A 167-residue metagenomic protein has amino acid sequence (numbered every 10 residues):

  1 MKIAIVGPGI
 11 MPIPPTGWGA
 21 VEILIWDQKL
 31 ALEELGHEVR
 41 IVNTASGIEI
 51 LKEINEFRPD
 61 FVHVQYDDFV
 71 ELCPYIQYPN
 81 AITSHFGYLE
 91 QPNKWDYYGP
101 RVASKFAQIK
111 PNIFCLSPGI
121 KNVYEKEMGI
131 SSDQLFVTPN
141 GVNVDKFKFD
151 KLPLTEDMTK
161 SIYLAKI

Functional and structural regions predicted by a protein language model:
M1-T44: N-terminal subdomain of nucleotide-sugar transferases
I3-A4, F61-Y66, C73-P92, I113-F114: Active-site proximal beta-strand in glycosyltransferases
T44-V62, Y66, E71: An amphipathic, basic-hydrophobic alpha-helix
H63, I109-P118, F136: A short beta-strand/loop micro-motif in the catalytic core of glycosyltransferases that engages the nucleotide-sugar
F86, N140, Y163-I167: Conserved donor-binding loops in enzymes that form glycosidic bonds
K94-I113: Membrane-proximal helix-turn-helix segments that form the acceptor-binding/catalytic region of lipid-linked
F114, P153-I167: Conserved donor-binding/catalytic core segment of Leloir-type glycosyltransferases
G119, G141: Carbohydrate-associated surface elements
